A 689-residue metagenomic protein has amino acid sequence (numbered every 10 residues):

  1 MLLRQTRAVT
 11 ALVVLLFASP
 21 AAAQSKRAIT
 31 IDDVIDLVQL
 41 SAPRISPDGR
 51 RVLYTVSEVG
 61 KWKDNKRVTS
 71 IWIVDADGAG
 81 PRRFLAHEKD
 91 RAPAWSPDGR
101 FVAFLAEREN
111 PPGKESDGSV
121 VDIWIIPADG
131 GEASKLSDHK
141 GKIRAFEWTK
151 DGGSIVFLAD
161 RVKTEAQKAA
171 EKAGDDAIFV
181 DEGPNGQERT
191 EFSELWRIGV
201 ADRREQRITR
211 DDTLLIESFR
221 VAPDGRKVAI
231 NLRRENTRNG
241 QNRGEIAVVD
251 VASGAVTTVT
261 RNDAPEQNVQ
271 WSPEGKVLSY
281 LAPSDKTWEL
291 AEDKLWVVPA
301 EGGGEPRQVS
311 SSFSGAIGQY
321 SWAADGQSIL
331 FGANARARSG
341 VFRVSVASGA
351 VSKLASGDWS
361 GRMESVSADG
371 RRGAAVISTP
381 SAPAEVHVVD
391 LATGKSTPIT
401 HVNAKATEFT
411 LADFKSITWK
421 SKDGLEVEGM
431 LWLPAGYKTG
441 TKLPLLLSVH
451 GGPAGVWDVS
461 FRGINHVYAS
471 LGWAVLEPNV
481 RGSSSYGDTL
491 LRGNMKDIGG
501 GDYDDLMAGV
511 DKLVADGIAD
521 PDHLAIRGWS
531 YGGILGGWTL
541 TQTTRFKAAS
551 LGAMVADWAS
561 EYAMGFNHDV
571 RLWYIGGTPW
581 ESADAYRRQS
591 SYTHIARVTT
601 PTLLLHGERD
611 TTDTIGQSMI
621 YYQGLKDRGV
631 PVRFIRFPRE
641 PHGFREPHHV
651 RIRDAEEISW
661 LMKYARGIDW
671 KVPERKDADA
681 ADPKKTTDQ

Functional and structural regions predicted by a protein language model:
P47-D48, P97-D98, K150-D151, P223-D224 (+3 more regions): Residue-level detector of Asp-centered blade-edge/turn motifs that repeat once per structural unit in beta-propeller
G49-V52, G99-V102, I155-V156, V228 (+3 more regions): Hydrophobic beta-strand positions that form the internal "hydrophobic ladder" of WD40/Gbeta-like beta-propeller blades
V56-S70, F84-R91, A103-W124, E132 (+11 more regions): A flexible loop/linker signature enriched in serine peptidases of the S9 family
G60, V156-L158, E165, Q187-L195 (+8 more regions): Non-catalytic accessory segments flanking enzyme active sites
D75-A79, P127-G131, G199-R203, D250-G254 (+3 more regions): Short loop/turn segments that connect beta-strands within beta-propeller blades
V200, S470, E477-Q689: Active-site-proximal cap/loop segments of hydrolase catalytic domains
T441-G451: Short beta-strand element of the alpha/beta-hydrolase
